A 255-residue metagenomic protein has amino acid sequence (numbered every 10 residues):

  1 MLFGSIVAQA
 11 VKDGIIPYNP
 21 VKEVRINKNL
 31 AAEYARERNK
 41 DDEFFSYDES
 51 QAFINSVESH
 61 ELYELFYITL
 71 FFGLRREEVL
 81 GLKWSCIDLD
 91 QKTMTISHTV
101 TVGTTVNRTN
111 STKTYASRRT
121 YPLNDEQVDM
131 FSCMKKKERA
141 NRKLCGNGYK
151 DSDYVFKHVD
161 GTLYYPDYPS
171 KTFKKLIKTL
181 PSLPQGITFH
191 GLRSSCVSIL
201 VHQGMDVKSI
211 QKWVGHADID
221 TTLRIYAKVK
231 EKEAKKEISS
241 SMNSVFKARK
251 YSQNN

Functional and structural regions predicted by a protein language model:
M1-Q9, L123: Non-catalytic DNA-binding core/recognition domains of DNA-processing enzymes
G4, Q51-E58, S132-K136, F173-K178 (+1 more regions): Amphipathic, well-packed alpha-helical segments that form the structural scaffold of globular domains
I6-V11, F131-M134, L176, L180 (+3 more regions): Hydrophobic recognition helices of helix-based DNA-binding modules
A10-K12, I16-L82, D90, A116-R118 (+2 more regions): Basic, Lys/Arg- and aromatic-enriched nucleic-acid-binding interface segment
N55, S59-H60, F72, Y121 (+3 more regions): Short, basic (Lys/Arg/His-rich) helix/loop patches that form interaction surfaces in the mid-to-C-terminal regions
Q91, V102-Q127, C133, A140 (+3 more regions): C-terminal secondary-structure termini that scaffold catalytic or DNA-interacting sites
V100, V214-S240: Catalytic-site neighborhood detector that most strongly recognizes the C-terminal catalytic loop/helix of tyrosine
